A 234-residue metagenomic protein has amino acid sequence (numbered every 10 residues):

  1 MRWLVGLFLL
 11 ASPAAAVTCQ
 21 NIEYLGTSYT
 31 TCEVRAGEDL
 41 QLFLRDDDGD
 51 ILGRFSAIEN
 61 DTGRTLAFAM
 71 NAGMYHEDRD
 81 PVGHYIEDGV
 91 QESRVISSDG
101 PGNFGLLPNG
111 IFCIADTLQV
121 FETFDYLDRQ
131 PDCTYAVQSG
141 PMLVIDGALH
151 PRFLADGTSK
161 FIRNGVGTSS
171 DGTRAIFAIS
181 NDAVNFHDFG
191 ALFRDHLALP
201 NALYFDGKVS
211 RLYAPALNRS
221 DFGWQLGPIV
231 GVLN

Functional and structural regions predicted by a protein language model:
W3-S12: Sec-dependent N-terminal signal peptides
A15-N103: Zymogen propeptides
V34-G37, C113-Q119, I145-G147, T168-T173 (+1 more regions): Short acidic-glycine loop/turn motifs at beta-strand connectors
D47-D50, D125-Q130, I179-A183: Short, solvent-exposed aromatic-acidic interface loops
L66-F68, G110-I111, L118-F121, P141-M142 (+4 more regions): Structural motif
D80-F153: Active-site-adjacent helix-turn-beta-strand microarchitecture at beta-sheet edges that either contains or buttresses
V82-S98, R152, D156-R163, T168-N201 (+1 more regions): Conserved, well-ordered active-site substructure
